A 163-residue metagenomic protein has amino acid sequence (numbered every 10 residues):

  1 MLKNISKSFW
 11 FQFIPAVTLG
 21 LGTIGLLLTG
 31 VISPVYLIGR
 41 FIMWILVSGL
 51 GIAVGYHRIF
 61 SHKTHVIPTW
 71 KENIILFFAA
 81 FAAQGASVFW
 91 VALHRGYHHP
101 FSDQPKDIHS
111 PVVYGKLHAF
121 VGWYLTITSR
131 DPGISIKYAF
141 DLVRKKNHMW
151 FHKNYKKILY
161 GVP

Functional and structural regions predicted by a protein language model:
M1-P163: Non-catalytic, topology-defining segments of multipass membrane proteins
